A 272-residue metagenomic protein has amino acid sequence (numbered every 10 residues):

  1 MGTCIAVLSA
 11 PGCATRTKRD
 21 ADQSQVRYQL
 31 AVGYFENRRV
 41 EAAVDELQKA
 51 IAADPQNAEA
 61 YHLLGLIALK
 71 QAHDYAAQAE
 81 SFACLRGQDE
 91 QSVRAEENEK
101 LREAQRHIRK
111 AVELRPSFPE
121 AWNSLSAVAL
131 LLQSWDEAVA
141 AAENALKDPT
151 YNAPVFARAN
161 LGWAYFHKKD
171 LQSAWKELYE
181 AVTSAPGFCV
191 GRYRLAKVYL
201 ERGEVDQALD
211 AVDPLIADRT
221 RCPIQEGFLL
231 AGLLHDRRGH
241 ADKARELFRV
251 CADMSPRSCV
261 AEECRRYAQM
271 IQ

Functional and structural regions predicted by a protein language model:
R19, A53, L114, D148-T150 (+3 more regions): Structural marker of alpha-solenoid helical repeat scaffolds
D22-A53, E90-E97: Alpha-helical segment of the N-proximal tetratricopeptide repeat
Q23, N57, F118, N152-P154 (+3 more regions): Residue-level recognition of tetratricopeptide repeat
Q29, L63, S124, N160 (+3 more regions): Canonical tetratricopeptide repeat
R38-E46, D74-F82, V93-K110, L132-N144 (+3 more regions): Structural signature of tandem alpha-helical TPR/SEL1-like repeats, specifically the intra-repeat loop/turn
A60, A121, A157, G191 (+2 more regions): TPR alpha-solenoid repeat register
